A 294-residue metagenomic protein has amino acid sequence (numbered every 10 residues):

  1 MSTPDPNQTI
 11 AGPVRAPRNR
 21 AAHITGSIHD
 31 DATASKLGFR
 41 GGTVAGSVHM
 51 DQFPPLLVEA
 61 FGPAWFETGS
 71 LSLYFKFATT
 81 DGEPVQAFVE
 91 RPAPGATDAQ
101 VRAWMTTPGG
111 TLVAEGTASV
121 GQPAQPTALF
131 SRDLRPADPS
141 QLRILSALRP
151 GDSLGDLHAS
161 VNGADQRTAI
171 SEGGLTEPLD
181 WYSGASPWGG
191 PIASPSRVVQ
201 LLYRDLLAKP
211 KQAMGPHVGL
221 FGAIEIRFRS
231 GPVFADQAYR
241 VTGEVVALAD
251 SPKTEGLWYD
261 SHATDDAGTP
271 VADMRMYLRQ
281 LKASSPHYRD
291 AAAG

Functional and structural regions predicted by a protein language model:
M1-R18, T80-P84, F88-R149, S230-G294: HotDog/MaoC-like acyl-thioester-processing domains
S2-T68, P123-A223, S285-G294: Hot-dog-fold acyl-thioester-processing enzymes
P63-T79: An N-terminal domain-cap segment
S70-F75, A223-S230, V245: Short structured motifs
